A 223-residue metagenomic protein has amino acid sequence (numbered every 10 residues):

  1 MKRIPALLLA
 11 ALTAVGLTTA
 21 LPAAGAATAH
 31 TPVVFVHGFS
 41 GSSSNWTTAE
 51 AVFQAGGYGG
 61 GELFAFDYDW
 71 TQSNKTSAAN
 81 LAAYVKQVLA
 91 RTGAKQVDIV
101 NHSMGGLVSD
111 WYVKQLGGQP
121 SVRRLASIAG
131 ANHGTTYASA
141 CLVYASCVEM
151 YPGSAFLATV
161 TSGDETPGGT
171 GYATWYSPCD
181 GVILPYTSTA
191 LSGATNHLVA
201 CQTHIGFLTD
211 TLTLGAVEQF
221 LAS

Functional and structural regions predicted by a protein language model:
M1-A26: Secretory targeting and sorting signals
G25-T28, A222-S223: Composition-driven, intrinsically disordered low-complexity tracts enriched in small residues
T31-H37, G57-G60, A65-F66, T71-G163 (+1 more regions): Serine-dependent carboxylesterase/thioesterase catalytic core of lipase-like alpha/beta-hydrolase/SGNH enzymes
S42-A49: The serine-hydrolase catalytic nucleophile loop
A49-Y58: A short, Lys/Arg-enriched amphipathic alpha-helix followed by its capping loop at the start of a domain
E165-S223: C-terminal catalytic-base region of ester-bond hydrolases, centering on the histidine of the charge-relay
